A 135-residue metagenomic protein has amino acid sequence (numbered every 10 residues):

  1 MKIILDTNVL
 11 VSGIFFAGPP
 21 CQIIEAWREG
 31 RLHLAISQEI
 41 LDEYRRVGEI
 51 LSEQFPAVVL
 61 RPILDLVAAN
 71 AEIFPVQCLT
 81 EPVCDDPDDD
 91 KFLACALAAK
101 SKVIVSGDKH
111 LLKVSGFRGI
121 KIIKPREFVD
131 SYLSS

Functional and structural regions predicted by a protein language model:
M1-K2: Extreme N-terminal starter segment of soluble prokaryotic enzymes
L5, A17-E49: PIN/NYN-family metal-dependent endoribonuclease catalytic core
D6-T7, I36-S37, G107-D108, K124-P125: A secondary-structure boundary/capping signal
R31-L34, K100-K102, I120: Short active-site oxyanion
E53-Q54: Membrane interface segments of multi-pass transport proteins and intramembrane proteases
A57-A68: Short, well-structured alpha-helical segments
A69-V103, K109: Active-site neighborhoods of divalent-metal-dependent phosphate/nucleic-acid chemistry enzymes
V83, A99, K109-S135: Acidic, PIN/NYN-like endoribonuclease modules and their adjacent C-terminal/linker elements
